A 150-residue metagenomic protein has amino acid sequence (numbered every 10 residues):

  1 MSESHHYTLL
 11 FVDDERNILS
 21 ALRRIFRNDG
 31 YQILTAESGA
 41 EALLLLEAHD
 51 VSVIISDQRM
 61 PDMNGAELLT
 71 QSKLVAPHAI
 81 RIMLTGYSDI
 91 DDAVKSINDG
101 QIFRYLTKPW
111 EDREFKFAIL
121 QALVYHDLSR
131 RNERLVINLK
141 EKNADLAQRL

Functional and structural regions predicted by a protein language model:
Y7, R16-T35: Two-component/phosphorelay signaling modules centered on CheY-like receiver
D13, D57, T85: Active-site residues of response regulator receiver
E37-E41, N64-E67: Acidic catalytic/metal-coordinating carboxylates
L44, A66-I80, K95: Short amphipathic alpha-helix used as the core "switch/output" element in two-component signaling
H49-I55: Active-site beta3 strand of CheY-like receiver
M60: Receiver (REC) domain active-site loop signature in two-component systems and cognate sites in sensor histidine kinases
D89-D91, W110-I119, L123, D127: C-terminal output helix
D127-L150: Amphipathic alpha-helical coiled-coil "transmission" helices that mediate dimerization and conformational coupling
